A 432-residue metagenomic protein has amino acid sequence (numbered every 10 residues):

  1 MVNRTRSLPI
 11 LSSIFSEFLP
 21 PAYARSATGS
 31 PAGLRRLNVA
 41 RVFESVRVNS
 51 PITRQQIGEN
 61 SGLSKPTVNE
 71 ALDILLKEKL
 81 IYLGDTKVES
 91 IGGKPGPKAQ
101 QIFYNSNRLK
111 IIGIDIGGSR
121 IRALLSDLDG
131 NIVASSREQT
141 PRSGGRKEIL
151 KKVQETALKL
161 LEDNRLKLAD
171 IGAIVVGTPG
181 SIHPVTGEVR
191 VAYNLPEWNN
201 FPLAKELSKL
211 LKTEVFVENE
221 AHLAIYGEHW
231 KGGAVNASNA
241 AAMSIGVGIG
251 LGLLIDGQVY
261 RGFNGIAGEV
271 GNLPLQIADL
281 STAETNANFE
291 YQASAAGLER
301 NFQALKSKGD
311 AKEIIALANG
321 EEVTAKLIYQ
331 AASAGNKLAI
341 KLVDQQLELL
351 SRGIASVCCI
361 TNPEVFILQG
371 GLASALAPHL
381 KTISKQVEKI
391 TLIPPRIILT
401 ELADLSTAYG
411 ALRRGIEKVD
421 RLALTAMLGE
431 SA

Functional and structural regions predicted by a protein language model:
M1-D170, K209-L210, K231, I277-A432: ATP-binding/phosphotransfer module of carbohydrate and carboxylate kinases, centering on a glycine-rich
I114, L128, G172-V175, S181-Y291 (+3 more regions): Phosphate-binding/catalytic loop of phosphoryl-transfer enzymes
